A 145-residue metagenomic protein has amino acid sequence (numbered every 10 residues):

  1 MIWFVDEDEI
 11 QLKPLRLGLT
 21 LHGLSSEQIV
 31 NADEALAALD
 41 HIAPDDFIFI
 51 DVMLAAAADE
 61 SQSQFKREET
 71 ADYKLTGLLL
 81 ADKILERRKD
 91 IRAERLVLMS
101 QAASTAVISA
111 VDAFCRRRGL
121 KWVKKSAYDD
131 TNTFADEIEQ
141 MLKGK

Functional and structural regions predicted by a protein language model:
M1, D46-F47, R95: Structural motif
M1-I10, L15-L19: Conserved acidic segment of CheY-like receiver
L17-H22, F114: Alpha-helical interaction/dimerization surfaces of two-component signaling modules
Q28-F47, D51, A55-A57: Acidic, metal-coordinating helix/loop segments flanking the phosphotransfer/catalytic sites of two-component signaling
D51-D59, S63-T70: Residue immediately C-terminal to the conserved phosphorylatable aspartate in receiver
T70-E86, R92-D112, V123: A short, hydrophobic beta-strand element within the central beta-sheet of small alpha/beta folds
A106, A110, S126-L142: C-terminal output helix
